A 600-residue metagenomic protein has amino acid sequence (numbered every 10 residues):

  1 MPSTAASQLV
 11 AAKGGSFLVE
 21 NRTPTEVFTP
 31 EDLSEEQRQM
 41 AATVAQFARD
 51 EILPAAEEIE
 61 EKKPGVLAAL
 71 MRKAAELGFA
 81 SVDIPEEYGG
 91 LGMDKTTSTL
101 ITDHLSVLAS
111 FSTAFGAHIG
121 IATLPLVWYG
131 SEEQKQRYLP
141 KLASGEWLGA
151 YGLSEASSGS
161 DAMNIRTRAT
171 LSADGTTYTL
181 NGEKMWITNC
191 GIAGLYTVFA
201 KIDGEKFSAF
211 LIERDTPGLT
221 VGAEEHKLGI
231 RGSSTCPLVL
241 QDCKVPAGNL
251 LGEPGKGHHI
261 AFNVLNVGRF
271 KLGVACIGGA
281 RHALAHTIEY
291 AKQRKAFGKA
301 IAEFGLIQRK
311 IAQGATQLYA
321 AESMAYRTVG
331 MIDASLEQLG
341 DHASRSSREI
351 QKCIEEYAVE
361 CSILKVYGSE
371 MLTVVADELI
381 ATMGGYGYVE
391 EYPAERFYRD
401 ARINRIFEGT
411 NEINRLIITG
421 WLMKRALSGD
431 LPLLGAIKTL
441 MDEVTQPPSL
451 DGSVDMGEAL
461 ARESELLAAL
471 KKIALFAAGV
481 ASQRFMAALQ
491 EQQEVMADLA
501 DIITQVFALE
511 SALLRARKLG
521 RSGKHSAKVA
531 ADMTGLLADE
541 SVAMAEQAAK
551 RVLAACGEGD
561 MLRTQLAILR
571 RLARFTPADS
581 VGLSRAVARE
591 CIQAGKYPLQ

Functional and structural regions predicted by a protein language model:
M1-G116, E133-S144, D333, E337-Q351 (+1 more regions): Amphipathic, small/basic residue-rich leader segments at the start of a protein or domain
P2-E26, L100, V375, G385-L460 (+1 more regions): Glycine-rich phosphate/cofactor-binding loops in nucleotide/flavin-utilizing enzymes
S3-T4, P30-L33, Q39-M40, T220-E322 (+4 more regions): Glycine-rich beta->alpha junctions and the first turn(s) of the following alpha-helix
A56-E61, Y319-Y367, I380-A381, M486 (+1 more regions): C-terminal helix-coil-helix/basic helical segment that borders enzyme active sites and/or dimer interfaces and provides
A114-E133, G159-A162, L171-D174: N-terminal glycine-rich flavin-associated loop
G145-L153: A short, Trp-centered hydrophobic/proline-enriched beta-strand micro-motif
T176-V221: A short core secondary-structure module
T445-S453, E458-Q600: C-terminal amphipathic alpha-helical interaction region
